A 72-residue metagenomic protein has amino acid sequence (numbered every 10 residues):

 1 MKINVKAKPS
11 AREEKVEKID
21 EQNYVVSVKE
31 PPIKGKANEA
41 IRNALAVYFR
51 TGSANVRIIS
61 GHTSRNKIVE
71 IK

Functional and structural regions predicted by a protein language model:
M1-K34, E39, T51-S53, R57-H62 (+1 more regions): Contiguous, often N-terminal, cationic amphipathic patches that form binding interfaces
I41-A46: Short, non-transmembrane amphipathic alpha-helical segments
